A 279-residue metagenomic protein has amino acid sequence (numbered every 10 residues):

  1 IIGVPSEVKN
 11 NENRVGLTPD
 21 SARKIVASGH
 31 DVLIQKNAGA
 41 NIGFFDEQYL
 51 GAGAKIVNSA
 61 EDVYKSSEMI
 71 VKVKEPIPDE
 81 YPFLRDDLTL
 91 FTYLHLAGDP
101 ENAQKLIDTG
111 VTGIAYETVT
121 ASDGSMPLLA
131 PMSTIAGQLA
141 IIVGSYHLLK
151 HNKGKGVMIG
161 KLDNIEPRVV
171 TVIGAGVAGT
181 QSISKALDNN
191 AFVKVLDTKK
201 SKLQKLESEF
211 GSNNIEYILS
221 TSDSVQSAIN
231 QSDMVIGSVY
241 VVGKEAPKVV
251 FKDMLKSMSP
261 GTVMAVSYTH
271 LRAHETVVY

Functional and structural regions predicted by a protein language model:
I1-T109: An N-terminal-biased, well-structured beta-alpha scaffold segment characteristic of Rossmann-like dinucleotide-binding
S6, E12-A27, L33-A38, G156-Q231 (+1 more regions): Glycine-rich phosphate/diphosphate-binding loop of Rossmann-like nucleotide-binding domains
E7, Y81-R168: Glycine/serine-rich phosphate-binding loop and adjoining beta1-alpha1 elements at the start of nucleotide-handling
A22, A103, I141, S182-I183 (+1 more regions): Generic hydrophobic/aromatic pocket-lining and core-packing "Φ" positions
V63-P76, S222-P247: Rossmann-like NAD(P)-binding element
E75, I135, G176-V177: Residue-level detector of alpha-helix initiation sites
E75-L90, Q231, E245-P260: Rossmann-fold NAD(P) dinucleotide-binding segment
T269-T276: Conserved small/polar residues in nucleotide/adenosyl-binding loops
